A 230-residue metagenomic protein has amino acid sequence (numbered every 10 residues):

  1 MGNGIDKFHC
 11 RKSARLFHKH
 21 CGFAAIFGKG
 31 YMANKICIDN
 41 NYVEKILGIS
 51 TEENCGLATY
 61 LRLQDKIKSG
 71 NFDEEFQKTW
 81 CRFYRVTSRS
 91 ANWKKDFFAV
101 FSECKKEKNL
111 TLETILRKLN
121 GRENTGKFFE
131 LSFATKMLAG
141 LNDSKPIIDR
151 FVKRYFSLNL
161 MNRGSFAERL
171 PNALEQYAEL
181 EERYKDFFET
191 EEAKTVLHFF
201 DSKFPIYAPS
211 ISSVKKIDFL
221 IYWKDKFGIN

Functional and structural regions predicted by a protein language model:
D6, R15-F17, E74: Intrinsic low-complexity/disordered segments
F8, S13-A14, C21-A25: N-terminal amphipathic/hydrophobic targeting modules at extreme N-termini, encompassing cleavable Sec/SRP-type signal
G22, I26-G126, D143-N230: An N-terminal alpha-helical hairpin/helix-loop-helix interaction module that forms a charged, gly/pro-flexible surface
A134-G140: Contiguous, well-ordered alpha-helical segments that form the cores/surfaces of helical PPI scaffolds
